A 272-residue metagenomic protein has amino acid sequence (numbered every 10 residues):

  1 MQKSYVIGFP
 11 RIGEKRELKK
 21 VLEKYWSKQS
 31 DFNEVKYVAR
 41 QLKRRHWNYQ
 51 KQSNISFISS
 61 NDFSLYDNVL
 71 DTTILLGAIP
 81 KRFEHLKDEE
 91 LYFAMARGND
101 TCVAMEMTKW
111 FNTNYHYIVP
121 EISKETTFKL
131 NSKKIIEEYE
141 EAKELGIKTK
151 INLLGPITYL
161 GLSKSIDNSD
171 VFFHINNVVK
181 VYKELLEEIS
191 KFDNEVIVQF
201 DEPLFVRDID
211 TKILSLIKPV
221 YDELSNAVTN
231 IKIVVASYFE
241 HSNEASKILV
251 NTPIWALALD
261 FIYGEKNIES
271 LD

Functional and structural regions predicted by a protein language model:
M1-D272: Domain-level signal for soluble alpha/beta catalytic cores
